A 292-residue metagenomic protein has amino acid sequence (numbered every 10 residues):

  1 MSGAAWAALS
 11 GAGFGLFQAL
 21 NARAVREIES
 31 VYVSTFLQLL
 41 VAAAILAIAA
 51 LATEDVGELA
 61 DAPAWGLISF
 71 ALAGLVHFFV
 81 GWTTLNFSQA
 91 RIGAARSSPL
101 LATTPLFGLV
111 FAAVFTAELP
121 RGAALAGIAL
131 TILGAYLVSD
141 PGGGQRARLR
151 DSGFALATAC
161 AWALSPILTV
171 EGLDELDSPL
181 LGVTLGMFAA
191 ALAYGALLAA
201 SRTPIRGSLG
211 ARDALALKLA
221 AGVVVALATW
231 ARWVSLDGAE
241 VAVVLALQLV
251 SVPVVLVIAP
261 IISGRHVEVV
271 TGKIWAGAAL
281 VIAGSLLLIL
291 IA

Functional and structural regions predicted by a protein language model:
M1-L72, W82-I92, D140-F154, E175 (+4 more regions): Membrane-interface interhelical linkers
G11, A124-L133, T184, Q248-L249: Hydrophobic core segments of alpha-helical transmembrane domains in multi-pass membrane proteins
G15, A19, A47, G74-F79 (+10 more regions): Hydrophobic/small/kink-forming positions within alpha-helical transmembrane segments of polytopic membrane proteins
S30-V31, A94, P120, S178-P179 (+1 more regions): Membrane-helix interface/capping residues of multi-pass secondary transporters
V33-T35, S97, L181-V183, V244: Juxtamembrane helix-start motifs in multi-pass secondary transporters
L40-I45, L100-F115, A129, A189-A193 (+3 more regions): Alpha-helical transmembrane segments of compact multi-pass small-molecule transporters, enriched in specific families
L46, F111-A113, G122-D140, V270-A292: Hydrophobic transmembrane alpha-helices of multi-pass small-molecule transport proteins
R150-D174, S178-L180: Selected transmembrane alpha-helices and immediately adjacent juxtamembrane segments of polytopic inner-membrane
